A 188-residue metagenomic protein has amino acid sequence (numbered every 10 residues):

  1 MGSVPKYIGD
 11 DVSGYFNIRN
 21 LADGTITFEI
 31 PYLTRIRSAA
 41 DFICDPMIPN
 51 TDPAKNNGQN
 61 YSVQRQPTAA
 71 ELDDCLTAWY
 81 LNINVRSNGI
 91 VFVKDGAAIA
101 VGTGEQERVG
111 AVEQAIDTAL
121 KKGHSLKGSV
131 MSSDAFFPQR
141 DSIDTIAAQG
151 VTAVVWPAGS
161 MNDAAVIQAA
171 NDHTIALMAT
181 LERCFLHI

Functional and structural regions predicted by a protein language model:
M1-I188: ATP-dependent carboxylate/acyl-activation modules
